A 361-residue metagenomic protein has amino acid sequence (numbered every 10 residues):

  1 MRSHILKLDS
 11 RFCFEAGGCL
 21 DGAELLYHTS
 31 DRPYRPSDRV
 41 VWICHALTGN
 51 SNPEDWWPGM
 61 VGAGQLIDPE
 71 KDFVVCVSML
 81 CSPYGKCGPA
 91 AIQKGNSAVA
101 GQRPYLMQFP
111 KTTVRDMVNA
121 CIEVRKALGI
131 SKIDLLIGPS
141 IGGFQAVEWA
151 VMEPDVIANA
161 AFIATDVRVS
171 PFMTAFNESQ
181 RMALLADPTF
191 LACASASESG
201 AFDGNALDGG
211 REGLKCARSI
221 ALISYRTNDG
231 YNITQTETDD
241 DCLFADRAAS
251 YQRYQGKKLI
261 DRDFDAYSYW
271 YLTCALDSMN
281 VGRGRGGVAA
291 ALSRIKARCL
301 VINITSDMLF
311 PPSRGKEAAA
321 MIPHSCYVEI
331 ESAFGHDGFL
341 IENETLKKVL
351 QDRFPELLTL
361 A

Functional and structural regions predicted by a protein language model:
M1-V40: Catalytic-loop region of hydrolases
H28-A98: N-terminal cap/lid subdomain of alpha/beta-hydrolase-fold enzymes
A100-P104, Q108, R115-D134: Conserved acidic catalytic loop of the alpha/beta-hydrolase fold
A158, F162-L259: Alpha/beta-hydrolase-fold enzymes
L276-N280, T305-F310: Acidic catalytic loop of the alpha/beta-hydrolase fold
G284-V288, A297, M308-A320: Short alpha-helix in the alpha/beta-hydrolase fold that links the catalytic acid
I295, V301-N303: Short beta-strand/loop motif that positions the catalytic acidic residue of the alpha/beta-hydrolase fold
K316-E317, H324-A361: Catalytic active-site module of serine/aspartate enzymes centered on a nucleophile-bearing elbow/loop
